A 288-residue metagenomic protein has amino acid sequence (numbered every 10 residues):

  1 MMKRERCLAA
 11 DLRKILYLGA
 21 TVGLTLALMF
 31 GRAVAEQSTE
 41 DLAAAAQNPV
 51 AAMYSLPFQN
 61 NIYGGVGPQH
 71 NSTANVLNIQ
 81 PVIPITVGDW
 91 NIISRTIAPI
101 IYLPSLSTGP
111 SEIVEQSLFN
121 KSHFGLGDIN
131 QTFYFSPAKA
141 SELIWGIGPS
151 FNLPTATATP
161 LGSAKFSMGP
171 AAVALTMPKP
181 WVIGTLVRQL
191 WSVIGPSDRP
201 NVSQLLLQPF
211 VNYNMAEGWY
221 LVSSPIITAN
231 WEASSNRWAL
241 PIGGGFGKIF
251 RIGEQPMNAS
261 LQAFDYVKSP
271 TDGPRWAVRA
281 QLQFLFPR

Functional and structural regions predicted by a protein language model:
M1-I15: N-terminal secretory signal peptides that target proteins for export/translocation
C7-L8, L26, F30, V34-A35: Short, low-complexity disordered leader/linker segments with a strong preference for bacterial N-terminal type II
A10, A20-T21, Y102, Q255: Enrichment for repetitive, rod-forming helical segments
A10-D11, M29, G245, W276: Short alpha-helical segments used as structural interaction elements across diverse proteins
D11-R13, A27, N201: Residues at the start of alpha-helices and the adjacent loop-to-helix junctions
Y17-M29: Bacterial N-terminal signal peptides
A35-R288: Transmembrane beta-barrel domains of Gram-negative outer membranes and organellar outer membranes
